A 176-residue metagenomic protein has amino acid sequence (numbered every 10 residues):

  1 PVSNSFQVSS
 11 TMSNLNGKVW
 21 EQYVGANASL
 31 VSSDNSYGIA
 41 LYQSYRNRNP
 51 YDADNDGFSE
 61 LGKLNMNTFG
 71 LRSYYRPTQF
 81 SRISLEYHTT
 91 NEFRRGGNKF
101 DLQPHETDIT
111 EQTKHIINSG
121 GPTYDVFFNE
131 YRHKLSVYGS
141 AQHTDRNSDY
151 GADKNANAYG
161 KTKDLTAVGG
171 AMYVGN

Functional and structural regions predicted by a protein language model:
P1, N147-D149, A167-N176: Short, intrinsically disordered, charge-balanced linker/junction segments flanking boundaries in proteins
P1-N55, G62-F69, F80: Outer-membrane beta-barrel translocator/receptor signature
N4-F6, Q22-A26, N67-L71, I116-P122 (+1 more regions): Hydrophobic, lipid-facing positions within transmembrane beta-strands of outer-membrane proteins
N4-S10, V24, G96-N98, H133 (+2 more regions): One face of beta-strands
N4-V8, Y37-L41, I83-L85, H133-G139 (+1 more regions): Transmembrane beta-strands of outer-membrane beta-barrel proteins
V31-S36, Y75-Q79, V126-E130, V174-N176: Outer-membrane beta-barrel strand-turn architecture
R48-T68, R76, F80-L135, A141-L165: Flexible loop and strand-edge segments within Gram-negative outer membrane beta-barrel domains
